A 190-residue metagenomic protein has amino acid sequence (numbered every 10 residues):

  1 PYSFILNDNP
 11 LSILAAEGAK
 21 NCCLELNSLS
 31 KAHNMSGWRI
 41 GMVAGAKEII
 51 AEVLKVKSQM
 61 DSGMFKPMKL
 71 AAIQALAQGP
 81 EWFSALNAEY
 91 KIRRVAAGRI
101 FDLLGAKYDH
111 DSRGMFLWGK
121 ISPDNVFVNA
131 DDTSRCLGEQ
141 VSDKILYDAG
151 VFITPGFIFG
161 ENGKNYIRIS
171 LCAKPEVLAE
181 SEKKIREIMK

Functional and structural regions predicted by a protein language model:
P1-K190: PLP-dependent class I/II
